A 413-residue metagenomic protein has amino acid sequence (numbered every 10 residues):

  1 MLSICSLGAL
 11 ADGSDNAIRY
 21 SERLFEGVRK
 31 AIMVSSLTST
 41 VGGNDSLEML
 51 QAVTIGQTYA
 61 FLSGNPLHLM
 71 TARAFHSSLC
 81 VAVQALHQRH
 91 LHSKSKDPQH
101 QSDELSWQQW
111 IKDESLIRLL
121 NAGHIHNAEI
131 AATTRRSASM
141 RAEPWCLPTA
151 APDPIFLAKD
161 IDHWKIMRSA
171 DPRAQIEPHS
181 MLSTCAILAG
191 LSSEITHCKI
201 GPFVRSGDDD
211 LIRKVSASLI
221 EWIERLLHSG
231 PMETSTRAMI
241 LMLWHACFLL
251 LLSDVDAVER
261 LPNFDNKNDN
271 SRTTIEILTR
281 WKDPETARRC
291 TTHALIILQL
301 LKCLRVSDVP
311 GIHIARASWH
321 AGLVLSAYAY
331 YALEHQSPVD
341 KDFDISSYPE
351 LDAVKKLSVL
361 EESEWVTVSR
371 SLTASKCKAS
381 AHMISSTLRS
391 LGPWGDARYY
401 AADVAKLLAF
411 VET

Functional and structural regions predicted by a protein language model:
L2, L50, N121, A186 (+3 more regions): Residue-level detector of short, conserved catalytic/binding motifs and their immediate flanks
L2-R173, I223-M232, S337-F343: Acidic, Ser/Thr-rich, low-complexity intrinsically disordered regions in fungal proteins
S14, W281-R288, W394-R398: Serine-centered coil/turn micro-motif
R23-V41, A82-K94, I161-R173, E177-T373: Long, amphipathic alpha-helical regulatory blocks in the mid-to-C-terminal portion of eukaryotic proteins
S78, I187, K214, S218 (+4 more regions): Exposed alpha-helical structural elements
H100-S106, D113, V366-T413: Intrinsically disordered, low-complexity regulatory regions with latent secondary structure
L120, L243, L250, S385 (+1 more regions): Generic structural concept
